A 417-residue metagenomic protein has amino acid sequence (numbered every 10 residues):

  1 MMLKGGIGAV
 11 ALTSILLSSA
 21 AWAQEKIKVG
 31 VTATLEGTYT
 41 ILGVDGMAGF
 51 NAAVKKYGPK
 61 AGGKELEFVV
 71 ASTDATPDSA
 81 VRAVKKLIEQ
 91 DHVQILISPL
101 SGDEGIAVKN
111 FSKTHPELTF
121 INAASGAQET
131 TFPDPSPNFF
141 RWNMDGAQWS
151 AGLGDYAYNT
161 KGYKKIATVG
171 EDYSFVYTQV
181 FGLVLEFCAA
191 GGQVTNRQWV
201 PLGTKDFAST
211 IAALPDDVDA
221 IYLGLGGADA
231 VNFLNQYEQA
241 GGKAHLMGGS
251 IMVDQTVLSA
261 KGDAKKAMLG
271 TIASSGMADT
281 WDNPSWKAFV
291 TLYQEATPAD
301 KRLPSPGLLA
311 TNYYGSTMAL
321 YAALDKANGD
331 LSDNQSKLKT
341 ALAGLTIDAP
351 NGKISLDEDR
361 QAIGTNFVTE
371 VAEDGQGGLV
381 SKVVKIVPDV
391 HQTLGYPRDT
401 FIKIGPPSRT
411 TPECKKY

Functional and structural regions predicted by a protein language model:
L17-A23: Sec/Tat signal peptide C-region and signal peptidase I cleavage site
K26, I41-G46, K56-P133, W142 (+2 more regions): Beta-alpha junction/loop-to-helix N-cap segments that form part of ligand/metal-binding clefts
I27, A343-Y417: Solvent-exposed, acidic/polar segments of extracytosolic/periplasmic ligand-binding ectodomains
G30-N51, A71-D78, L100-D103, V169-Y177 (+3 more regions): Extracytoplasmic "Venus flytrap"
T73, I121-E129, L202-G203, K243-L269 (+1 more regions): Venus flytrap/periplasmic-binding-protein-like
S79-R82, Q128-T131, P137-G241, T280-A288 (+1 more regions): Extracellular/periplasmic Venus flytrap/periplasmic-binding protein
L87, D91-S101, L118-A123, K165-G170 (+5 more regions): Periplasmic-binding protein-like
Y237-S316, L324-L331, S381-K382, V387-K416: Extracellular/periplasmic periplasmic-binding protein-like sensory domains
